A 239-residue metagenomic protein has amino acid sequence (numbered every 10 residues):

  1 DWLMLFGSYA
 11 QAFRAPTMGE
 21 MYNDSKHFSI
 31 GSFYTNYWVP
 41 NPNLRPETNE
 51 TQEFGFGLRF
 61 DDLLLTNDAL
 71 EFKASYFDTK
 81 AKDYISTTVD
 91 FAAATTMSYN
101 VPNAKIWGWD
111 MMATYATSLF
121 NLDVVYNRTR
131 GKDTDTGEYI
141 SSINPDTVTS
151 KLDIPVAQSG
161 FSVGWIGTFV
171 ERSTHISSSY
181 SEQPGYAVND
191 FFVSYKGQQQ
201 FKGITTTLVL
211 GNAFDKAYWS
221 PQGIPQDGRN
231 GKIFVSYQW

Functional and structural regions predicted by a protein language model:
D1, Q11, P46, L58-F60 (+4 more regions): Residue-level signature of outer-membrane beta-barrel architecture
D1-E53, F72, Y76-Y99, I166-S178 (+1 more regions): Surface-exposed extracellular loop regions of Gram-negative outer-membrane beta-barrel proteins, predominantly
N23-I30, G55-L63, S194-Q198: Short regulatory "switch" loops immediately downstream of catalytic or recognition motifs within protein catalytic
L44-E50, V101-W107, T114, S142-P145 (+2 more regions): Short sequence motifs at beta-strands and strand-loop junctions characteristic of Gram-negative outer-membrane
E53-G55, D227-W239: Outer-membrane beta-barrel "beta-signal"
L64-D83, D90-I176, T205, F214 (+1 more regions): Gram-negative outer-membrane beta-barrel transporters
A187-T206: C-terminal structured "cap/appendage" subdomains that terminate the fold
L210-N212: Gly/Thr-rich phosphate-binding loop signature of adenosyl cofactor/nucleotide-binding cores
